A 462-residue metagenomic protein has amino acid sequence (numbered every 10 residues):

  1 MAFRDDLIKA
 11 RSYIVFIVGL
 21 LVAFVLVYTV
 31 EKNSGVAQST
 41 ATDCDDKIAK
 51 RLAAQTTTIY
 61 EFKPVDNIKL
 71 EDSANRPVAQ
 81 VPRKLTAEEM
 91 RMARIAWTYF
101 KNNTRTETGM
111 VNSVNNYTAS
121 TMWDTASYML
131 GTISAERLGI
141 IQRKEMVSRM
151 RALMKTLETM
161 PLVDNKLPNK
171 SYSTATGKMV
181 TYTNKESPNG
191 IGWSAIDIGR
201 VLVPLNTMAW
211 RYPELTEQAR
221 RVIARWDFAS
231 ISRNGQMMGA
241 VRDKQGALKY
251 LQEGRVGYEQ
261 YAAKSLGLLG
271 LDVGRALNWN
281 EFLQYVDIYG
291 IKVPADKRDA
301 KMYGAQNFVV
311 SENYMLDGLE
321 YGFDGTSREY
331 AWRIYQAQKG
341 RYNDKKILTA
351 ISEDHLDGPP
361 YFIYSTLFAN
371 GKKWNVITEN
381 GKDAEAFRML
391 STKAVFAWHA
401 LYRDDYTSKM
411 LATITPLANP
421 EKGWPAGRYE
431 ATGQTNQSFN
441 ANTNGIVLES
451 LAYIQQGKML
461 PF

Functional and structural regions predicted by a protein language model:
A2-F462: Ser/Thr/Asn(+Pro)-rich, low-complexity disordered segments
